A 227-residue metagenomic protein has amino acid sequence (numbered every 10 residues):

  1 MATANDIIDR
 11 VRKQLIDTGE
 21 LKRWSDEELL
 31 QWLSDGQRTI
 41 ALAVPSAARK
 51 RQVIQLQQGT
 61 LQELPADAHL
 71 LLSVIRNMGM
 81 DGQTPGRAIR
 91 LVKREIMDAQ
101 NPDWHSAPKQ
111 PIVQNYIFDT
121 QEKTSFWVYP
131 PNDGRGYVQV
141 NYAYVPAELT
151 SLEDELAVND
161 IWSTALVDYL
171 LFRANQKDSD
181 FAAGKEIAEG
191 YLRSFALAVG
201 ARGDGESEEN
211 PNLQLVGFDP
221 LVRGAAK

Functional and structural regions predicted by a protein language model:
M1-K227: Glycine-enriched, solvent-exposed interface loops adjoining structured elements
